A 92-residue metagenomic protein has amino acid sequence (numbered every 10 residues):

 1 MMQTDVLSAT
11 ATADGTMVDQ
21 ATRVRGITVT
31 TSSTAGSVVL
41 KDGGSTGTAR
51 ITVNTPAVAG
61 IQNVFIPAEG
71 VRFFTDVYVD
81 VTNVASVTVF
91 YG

Functional and structural regions predicted by a protein language model:
M1-G92: Surface-exposed, low-hydrophobicity beta-strand/loop segments enriched in small/polar/acidic residues
